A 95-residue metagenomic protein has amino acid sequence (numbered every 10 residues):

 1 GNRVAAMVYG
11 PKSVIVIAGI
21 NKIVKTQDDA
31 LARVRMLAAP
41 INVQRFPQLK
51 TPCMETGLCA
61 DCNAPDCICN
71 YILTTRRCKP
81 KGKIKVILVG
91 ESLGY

Functional and structural regions predicted by a protein language model:
G1-Y95: Conserved phosphate- and dinucleotide-binding cores of soluble alpha/beta proteins, encompassing both enzyme active
